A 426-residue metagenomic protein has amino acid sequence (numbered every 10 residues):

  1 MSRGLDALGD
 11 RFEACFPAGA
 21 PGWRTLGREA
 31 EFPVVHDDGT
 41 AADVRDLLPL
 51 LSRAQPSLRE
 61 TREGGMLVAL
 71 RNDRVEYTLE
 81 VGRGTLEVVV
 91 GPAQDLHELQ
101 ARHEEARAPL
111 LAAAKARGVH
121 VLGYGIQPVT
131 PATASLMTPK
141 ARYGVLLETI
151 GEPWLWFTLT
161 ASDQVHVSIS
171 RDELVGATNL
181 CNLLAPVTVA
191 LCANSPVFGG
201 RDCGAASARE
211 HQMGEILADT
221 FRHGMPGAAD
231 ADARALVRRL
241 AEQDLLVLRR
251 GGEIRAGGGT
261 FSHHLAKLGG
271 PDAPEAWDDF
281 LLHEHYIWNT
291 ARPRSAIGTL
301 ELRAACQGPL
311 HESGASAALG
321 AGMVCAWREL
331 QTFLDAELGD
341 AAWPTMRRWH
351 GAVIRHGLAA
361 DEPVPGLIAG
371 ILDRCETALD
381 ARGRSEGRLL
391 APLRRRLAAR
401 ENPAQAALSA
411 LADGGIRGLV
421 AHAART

Functional and structural regions predicted by a protein language model:
M1-P153, L159, A193, I297-G298 (+3 more regions): Terminal catalytic/cofactor-binding subdomain
V35, G91, S168-S170, A305: Solvent-exposed residues in well-ordered beta-strands and their adjoining turns, especially edge/terminal strands
G125-S295: Loop-rich catalytic cores of soluble enzymes, especially ATP-dependent carboxylate-amine ligases and other
Q307-P309: Short, catalytically relevant binding-site loops at active-site mouths
